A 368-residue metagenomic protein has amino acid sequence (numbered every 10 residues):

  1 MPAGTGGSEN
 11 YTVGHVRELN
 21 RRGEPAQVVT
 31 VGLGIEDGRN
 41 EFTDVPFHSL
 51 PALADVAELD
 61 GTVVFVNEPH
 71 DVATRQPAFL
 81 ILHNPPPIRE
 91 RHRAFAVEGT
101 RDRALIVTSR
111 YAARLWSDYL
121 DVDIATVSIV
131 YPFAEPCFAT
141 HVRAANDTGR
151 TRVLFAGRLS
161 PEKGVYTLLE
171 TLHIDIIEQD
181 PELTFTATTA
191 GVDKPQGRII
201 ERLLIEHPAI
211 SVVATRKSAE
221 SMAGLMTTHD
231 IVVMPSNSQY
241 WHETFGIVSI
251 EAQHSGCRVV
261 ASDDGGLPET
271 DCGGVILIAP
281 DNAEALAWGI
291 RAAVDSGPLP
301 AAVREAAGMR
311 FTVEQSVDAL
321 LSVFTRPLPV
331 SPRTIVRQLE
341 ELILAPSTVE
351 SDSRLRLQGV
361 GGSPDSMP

Functional and structural regions predicted by a protein language model:
G7, S49, F138-T140, D295-E350: A charged, aromatic-enriched C-terminal amphipathic alpha-helix characteristic of glycosyltransferases across folds
N10-G14, T151, S160-I174: A conserved mid-protein helix/loop that constitutes part of the nucleotide-sugar donor-binding site
G32-G34, L183-R198: Glycosyltransferase donor-sugar binding loop
R89-R93, R101-T126, A134-C137: A short, active-site helix/loop in glycosyltransferases that binds the activated sugar's phosphate group
Y111-A112, I129-T140, A190-V192, A307: Short beta-strand->alpha-helix junction loop in the catalytic core of nucleotide-activated group-transfer enzymes
G197-E220: Nucleotide-activated donor-binding/catalytic signature segment of Leloir-type glycosyltransferases, i.e., the conserved
S236-S249, P268-E269: Nucleotide-sugar-dependent
V275-A283, I290-G297: Conserved acidic donor-binding segment of nucleotide-sugar-dependent glycosyltransferases
